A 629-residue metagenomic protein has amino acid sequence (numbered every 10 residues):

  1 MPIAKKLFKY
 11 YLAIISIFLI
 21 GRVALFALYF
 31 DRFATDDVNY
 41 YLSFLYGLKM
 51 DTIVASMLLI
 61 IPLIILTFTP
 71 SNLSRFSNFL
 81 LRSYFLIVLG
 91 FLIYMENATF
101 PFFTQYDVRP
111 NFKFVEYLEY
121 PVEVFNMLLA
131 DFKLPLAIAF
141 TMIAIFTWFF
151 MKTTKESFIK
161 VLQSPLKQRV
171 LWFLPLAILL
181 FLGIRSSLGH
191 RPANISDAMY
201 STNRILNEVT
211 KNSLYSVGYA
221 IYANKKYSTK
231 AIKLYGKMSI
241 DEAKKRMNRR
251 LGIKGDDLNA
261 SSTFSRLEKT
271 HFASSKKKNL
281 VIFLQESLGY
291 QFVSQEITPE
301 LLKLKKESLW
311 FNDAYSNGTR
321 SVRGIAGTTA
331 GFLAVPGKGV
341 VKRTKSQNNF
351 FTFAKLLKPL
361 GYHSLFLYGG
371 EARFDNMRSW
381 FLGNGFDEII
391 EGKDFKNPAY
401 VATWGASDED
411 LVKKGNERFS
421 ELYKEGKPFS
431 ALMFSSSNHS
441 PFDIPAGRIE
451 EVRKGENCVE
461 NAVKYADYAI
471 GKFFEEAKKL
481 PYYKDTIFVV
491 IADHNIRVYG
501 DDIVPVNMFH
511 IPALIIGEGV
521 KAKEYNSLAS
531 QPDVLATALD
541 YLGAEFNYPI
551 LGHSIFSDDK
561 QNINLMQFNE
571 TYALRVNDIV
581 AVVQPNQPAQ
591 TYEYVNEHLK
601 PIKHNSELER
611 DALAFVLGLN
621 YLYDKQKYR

Functional and structural regions predicted by a protein language model:
P2-K230: Transmembrane and membrane-interface helices of multi-pass, inner-membrane envelope-modifying transferases
I17, N111, P121-V122, K211-L214 (+6 more regions): Alpha-helix initiation and N-capping motif
V54, L73, N78, D107 (+11 more regions): Glycine-centered secondary-structure boundary/capping sites
L73-S77, F85-V88, Y106, L176-F181 (+5 more regions): A broad, low-specificity signal for short, low-complexity segments enriched in glycine/proline and polar/charged
F76, T229-S239, V340-K345, L551-H553: Short alpha-helical "patches" and their helix-cap loops
N203, T210-Y215, Y219-E268, K276 (+2 more regions): The feature marks either
R249-R629: Solvent-exposed soluble domains appended to multi-pass membrane proteins
